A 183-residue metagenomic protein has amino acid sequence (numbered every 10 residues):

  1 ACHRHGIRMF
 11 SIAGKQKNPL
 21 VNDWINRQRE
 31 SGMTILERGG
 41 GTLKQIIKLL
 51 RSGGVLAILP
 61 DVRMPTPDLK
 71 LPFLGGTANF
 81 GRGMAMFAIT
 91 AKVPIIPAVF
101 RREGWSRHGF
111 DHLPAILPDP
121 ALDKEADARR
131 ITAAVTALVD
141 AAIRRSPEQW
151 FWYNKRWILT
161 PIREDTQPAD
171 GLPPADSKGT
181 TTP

Functional and structural regions predicted by a protein language model:
A1, V21-I25, L69-L71: A short secondary-structure junction signal
R4-R8, S31, G40-P183: Non-catalytic C-terminal accessory region of glycerolipid acyltransferases and related lyso-lipid remodeling enzymes
R8-G40: Membrane-interfacial amphipathic helices and adjacent loop/beta segments that form the lipid-substrate binding surface
